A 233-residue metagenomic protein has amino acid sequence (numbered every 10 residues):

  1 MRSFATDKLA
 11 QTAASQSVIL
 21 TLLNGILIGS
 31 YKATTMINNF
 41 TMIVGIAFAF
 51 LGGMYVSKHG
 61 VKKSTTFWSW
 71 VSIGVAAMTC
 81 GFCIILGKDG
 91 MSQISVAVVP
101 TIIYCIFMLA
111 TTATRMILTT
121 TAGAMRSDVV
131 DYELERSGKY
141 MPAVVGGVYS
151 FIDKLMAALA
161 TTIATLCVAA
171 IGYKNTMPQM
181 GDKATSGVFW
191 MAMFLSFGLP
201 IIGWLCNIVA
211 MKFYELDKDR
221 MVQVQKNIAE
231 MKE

Functional and structural regions predicted by a protein language model:
M1-E233: Membrane-embedded alpha-helical bundles of multi-pass transporters/translocases, especially carrier/permease families
